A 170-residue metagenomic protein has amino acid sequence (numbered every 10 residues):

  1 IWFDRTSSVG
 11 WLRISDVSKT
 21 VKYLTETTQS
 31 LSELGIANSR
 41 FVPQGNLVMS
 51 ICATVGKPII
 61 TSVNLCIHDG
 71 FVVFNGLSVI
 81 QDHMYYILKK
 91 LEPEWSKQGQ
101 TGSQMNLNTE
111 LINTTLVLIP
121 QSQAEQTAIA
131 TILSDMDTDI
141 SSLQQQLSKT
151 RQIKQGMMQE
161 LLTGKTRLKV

Functional and structural regions predicted by a protein language model:
I1, G10, I14-Q44, S62 (+1 more regions): Sequence-specific dsDNA recognition surfaces
V17-S18, T54-V55, E94: Active-site/binding-pocket entry motifs
M49-S50, D135: A generic structural signal for residues embedded in beta-strands
I51, L65-V72, Q100-A124: A short glycine-rich beta-alpha junction/loop motif
G56-T61: Short, Lys/Arg- and Gly-enriched loop/turn segments at beta-strand edges
H68-Y86, R167: Short peripheral tails and domain-boundary helices/loops at the edges of structured domains
I119-V170: Amphipathic alpha-helical coiled-coil/heptad-repeat segments
